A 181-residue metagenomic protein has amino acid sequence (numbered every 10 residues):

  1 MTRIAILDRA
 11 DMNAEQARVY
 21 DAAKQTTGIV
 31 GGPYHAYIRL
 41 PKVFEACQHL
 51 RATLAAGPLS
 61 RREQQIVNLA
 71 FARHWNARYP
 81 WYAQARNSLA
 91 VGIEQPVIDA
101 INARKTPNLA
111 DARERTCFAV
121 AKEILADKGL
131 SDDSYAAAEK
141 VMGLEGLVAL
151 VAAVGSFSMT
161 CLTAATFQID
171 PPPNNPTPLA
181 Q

Functional and structural regions predicted by a protein language model:
M1-Q181: Hydrophobic alpha-helical segments
